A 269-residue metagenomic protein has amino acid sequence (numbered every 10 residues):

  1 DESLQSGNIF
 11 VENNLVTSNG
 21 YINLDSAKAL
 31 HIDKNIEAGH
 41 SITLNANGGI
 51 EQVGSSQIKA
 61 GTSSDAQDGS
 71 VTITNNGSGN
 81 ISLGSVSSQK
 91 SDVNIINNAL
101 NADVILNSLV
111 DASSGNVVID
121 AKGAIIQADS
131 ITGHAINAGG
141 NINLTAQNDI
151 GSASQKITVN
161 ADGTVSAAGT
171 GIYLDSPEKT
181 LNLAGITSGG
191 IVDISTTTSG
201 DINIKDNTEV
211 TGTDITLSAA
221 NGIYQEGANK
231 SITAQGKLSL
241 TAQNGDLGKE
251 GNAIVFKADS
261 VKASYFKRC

Functional and structural regions predicted by a protein language model:
D1-C269: Extracellular lectin-like interaction modules
